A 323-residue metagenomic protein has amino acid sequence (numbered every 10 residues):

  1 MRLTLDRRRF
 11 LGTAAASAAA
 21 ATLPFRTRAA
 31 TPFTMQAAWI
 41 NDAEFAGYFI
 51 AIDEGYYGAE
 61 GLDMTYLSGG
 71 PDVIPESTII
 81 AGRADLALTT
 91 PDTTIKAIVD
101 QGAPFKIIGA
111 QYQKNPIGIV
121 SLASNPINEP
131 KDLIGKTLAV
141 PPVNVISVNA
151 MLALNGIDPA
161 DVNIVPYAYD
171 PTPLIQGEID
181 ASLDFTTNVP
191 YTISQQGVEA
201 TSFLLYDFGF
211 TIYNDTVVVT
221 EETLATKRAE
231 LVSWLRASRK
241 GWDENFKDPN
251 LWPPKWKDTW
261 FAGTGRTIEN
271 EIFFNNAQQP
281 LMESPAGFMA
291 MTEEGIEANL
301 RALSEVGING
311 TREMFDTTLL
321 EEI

Functional and structural regions predicted by a protein language model:
M1-L5: Secretory targeting signals
R7, E129-P130, E221: Structural motif detector for alpha-helix initiation sites
R9-A29: N-terminal export signals
A30-Q176, D180-D184, F203, T211: Short, glycine-/small- and polar/acidic-enriched structural segments that line small-molecule recognition paths
I50, T78, S147-M151, T192 (+4 more regions): Alpha-helical scaffold segments in soluble metabolic enzymes
T93, Y169-A262: Pocket-lining segment of extracytoplasmic ligand-binding domains
A225-V306: Secondary-structure end/capping motifs
I296-I323: Conserved C-terminal helix/tail region of periplasmic/extracytoplasmic solute-binding proteins
